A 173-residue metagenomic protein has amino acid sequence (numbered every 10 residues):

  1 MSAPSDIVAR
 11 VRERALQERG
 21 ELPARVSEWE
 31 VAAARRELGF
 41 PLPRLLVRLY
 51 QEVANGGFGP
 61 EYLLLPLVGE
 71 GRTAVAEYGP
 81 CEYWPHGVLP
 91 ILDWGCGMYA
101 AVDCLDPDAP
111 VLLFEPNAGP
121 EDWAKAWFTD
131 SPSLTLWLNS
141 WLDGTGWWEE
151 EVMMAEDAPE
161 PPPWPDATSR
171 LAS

Functional and structural regions predicted by a protein language model:
M1-Y99, P162, D166-S173: A surface-exposed partner-binding patch
V53-P162: Long, low-complexity, intrinsically disordered segments enriched in glycines and aromatic residues
